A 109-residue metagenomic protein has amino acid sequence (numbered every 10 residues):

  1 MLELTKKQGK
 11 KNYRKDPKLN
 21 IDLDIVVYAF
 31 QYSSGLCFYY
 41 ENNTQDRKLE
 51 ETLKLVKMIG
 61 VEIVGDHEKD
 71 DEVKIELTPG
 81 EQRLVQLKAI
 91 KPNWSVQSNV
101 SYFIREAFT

Functional and structural regions predicted by a protein language model:
M1-L2, T109: Universal eukaryotic N-terminal targeting presequences
L2-S33: Low-complexity, acidic Ser/Thr/Pro/Gly-rich terminal tails and inter-domain linkers that flank the onset of structured
N20-D24, E41-N42, D71-K74, E81-Q82: Extracellular beta-rich repeat passengers
S34-F38: Structural beta-strand segments of beta-rich domains
Y39-R47, L55-K57: Asparagine-centered strand-capping/turn motif at beta-strand->loop junctions
M58-F103: Intrinsically disordered, low-complexity Pro/Gly/Ser/Thr-rich segments with frequent PxxP/GP/PP motifs and embedded
F103-T109: Short acidic/polar inter-strand loop motif in beta-rich domains
